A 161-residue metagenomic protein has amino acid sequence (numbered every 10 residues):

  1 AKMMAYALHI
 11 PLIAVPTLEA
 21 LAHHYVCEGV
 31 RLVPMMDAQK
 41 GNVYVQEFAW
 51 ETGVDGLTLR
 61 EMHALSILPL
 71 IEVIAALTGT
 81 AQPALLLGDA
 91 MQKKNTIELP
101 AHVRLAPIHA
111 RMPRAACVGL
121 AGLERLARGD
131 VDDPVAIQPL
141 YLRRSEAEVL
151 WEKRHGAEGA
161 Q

Functional and structural regions predicted by a protein language model:
A1, L18, A115-G119: A general structural signal for well-ordered alpha-helical segments in protein cores
A1-I10: DPxDG-like acidic metal-binding loop motif
M3, G88-A90, G129: Glycine-centered flexibility sites
Y6, C27, V43, L120 (+1 more regions): Charged, amphipathic alpha-helical interaction segments
I10-P113, Y141: Surface "functional belts" at beta-alpha junctions
E61, A106-Q161: Acyltransferase
